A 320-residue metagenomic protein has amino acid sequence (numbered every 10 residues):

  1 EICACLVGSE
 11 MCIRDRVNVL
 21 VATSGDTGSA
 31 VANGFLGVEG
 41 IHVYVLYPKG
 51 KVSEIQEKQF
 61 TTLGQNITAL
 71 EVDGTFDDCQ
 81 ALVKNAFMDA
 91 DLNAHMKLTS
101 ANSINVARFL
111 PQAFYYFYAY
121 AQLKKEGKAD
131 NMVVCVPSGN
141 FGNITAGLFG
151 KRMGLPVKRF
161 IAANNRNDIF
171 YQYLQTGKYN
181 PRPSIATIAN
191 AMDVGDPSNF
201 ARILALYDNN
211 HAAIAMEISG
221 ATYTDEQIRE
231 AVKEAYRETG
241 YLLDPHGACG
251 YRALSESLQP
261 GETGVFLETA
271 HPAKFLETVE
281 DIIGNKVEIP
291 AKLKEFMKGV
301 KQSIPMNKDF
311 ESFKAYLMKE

Functional and structural regions predicted by a protein language model:
E1-G8, C12-I13: Single conserved hydrophobic/aromatic residue that forms the stacking wall/gate of nucleotide- or nucleobase-binding
S9-E10, G34-Y44, F60-L63, K151-V157 (+2 more regions): A glycine- and small-aliphatic-rich helix-loop capping segment at beta-alpha/alpha-beta transitions that lines
V19-D26, A101-F109, V134-N140, D193 (+2 more regions): Active-site nucleophile and cofactor-binding loops and adjacent substrate-binding regions of central metabolic enzymes
V19-E54, Q59-F60, N66: Glycine-rich, mobile lid/loop segments that gate access to catalytic sites or pores
L20-N33, S53-E54, N140-G147, F170 (+2 more regions): Short glycine/serine/threonine-rich phosphate/pyrophosphate-binding segments that cradle anionic phosphate groups
V31-L36, E54-Q59, A81-V83, T145-R152 (+2 more regions): Short acidic, glycine/serine/threonine-rich loops at helix termini
Q56-I104, R108, I161-C249, I282-E320: Active-site/ligand-binding loops adjacent to catalytic centers
A81-N85, A94-G150, L155: Domain-scale recognition of functional cores that engage charged ligands
